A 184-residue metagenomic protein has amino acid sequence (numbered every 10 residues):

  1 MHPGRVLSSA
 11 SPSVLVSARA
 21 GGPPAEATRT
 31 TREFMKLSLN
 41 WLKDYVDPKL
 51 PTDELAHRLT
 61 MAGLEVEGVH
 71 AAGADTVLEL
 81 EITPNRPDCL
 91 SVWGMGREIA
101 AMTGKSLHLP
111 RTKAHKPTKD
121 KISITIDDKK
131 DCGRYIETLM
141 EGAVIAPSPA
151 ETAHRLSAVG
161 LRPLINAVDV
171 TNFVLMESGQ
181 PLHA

Functional and structural regions predicted by a protein language model:
M1-F34: Intrinsic disorder/low-complexity segments
E33-A184: RNA/tRNA-interacting regions in translation and RNA-turnover enzymes
